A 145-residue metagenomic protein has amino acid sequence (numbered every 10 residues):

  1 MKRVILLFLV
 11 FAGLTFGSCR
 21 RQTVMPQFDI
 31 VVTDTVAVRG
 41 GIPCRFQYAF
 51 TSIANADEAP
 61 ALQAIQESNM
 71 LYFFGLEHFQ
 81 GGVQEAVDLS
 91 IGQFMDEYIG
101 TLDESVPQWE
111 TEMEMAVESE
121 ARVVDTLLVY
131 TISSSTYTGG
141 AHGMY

Functional and structural regions predicted by a protein language model:
M1-D29: Bacterial Sec-dependent N-terminal signal peptides
C19-Y145: Compositionally biased intrinsically disordered regions enriched in Thr/Gly
